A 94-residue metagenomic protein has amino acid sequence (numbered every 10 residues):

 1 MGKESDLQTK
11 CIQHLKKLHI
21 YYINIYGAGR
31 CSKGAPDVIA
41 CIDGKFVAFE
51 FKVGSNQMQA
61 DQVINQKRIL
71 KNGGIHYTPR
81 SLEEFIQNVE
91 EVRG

Functional and structural regions predicted by a protein language model:
M1-G94: Catalytic phosphate/metal-binding cores of nucleic-acid and nucleotide-processing enzymes, i.e., regions that mediate
